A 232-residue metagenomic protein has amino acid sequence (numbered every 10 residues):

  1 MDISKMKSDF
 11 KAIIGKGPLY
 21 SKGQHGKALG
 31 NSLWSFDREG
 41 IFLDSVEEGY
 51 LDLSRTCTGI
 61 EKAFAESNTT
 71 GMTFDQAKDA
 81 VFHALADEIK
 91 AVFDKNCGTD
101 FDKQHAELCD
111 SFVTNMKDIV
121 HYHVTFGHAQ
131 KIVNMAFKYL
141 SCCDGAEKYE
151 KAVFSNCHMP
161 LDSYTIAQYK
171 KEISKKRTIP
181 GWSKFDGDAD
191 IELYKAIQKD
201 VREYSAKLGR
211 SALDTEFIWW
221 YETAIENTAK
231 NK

Functional and structural regions predicted by a protein language model:
M1-L43, E48, C109-V113, H121-K232: C-terminal accessory module of base-excision DNA glycosylases/AP lyases that mediates lesion recognition and DNA
D37-K148: Hydrophobic, aromatic-lined core segments that form the binding pocket/scaffold for planar heteroaromatic ligands
